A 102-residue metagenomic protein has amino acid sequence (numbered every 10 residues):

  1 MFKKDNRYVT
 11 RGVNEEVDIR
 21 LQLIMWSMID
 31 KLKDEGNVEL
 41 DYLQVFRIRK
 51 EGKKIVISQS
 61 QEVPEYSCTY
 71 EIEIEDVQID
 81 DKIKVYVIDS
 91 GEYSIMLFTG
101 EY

Functional and structural regions predicted by a protein language model:
M1-E75: N-terminal "domain-start" segment
V63-Y102: Short, compact, well-ordered microdomains
